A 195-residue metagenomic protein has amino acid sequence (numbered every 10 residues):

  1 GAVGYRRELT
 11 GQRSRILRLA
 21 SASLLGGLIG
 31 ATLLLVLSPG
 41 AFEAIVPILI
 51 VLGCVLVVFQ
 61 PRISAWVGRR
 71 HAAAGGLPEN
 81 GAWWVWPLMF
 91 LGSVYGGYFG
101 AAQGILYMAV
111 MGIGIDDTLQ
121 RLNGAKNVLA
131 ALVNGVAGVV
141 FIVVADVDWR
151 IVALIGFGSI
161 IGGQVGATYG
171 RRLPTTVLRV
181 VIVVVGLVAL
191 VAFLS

Functional and structural regions predicted by a protein language model:
G1-A2, V51-V58, M111-I115, I160-G166: Alpha-helical transmembrane segments and their membrane-interface exit regions
G1-A41, N134-V177, V181: Selective hydrophobic functional segments
G1-G11, A31, I48-A74, V188-S195: Transmembrane helix exit motif
L17, S21-L25, I48, V55 (+7 more regions): Hydrophobic residues within alpha-helical transmembrane segments of multi-pass solute transporters/permease subunits
G40-A44, E79-W83, Q120, T176-R179: Membrane-water interface of alpha-helical transmembrane segments
F42-I50, S93-A101, I105, A145-G158: Structural signature of hydrophobic alpha-helical transmembrane segments
R69-N123, A153: Selected transmembrane alpha-helices and immediately adjacent juxtamembrane segments of polytopic inner-membrane
